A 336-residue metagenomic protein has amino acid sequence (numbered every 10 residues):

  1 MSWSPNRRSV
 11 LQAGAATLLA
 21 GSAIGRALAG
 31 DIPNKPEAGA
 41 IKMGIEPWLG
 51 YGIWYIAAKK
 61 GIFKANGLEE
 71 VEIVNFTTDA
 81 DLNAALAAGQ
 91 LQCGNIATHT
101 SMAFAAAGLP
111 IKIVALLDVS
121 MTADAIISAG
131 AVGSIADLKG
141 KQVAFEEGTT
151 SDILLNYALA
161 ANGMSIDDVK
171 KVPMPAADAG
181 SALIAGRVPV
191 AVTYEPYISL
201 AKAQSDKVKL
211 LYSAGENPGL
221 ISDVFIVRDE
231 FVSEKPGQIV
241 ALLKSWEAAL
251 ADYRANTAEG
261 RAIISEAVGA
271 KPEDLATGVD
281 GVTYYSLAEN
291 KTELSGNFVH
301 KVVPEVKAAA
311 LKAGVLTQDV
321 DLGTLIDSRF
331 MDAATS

Functional and structural regions predicted by a protein language model:
M1-L18: N-terminal secretory signal peptides and thylakoid transit peptides that target proteins across membranes
G25-A29: Boundary at the C-terminal end of the N-terminal hydrophobic targeting segment
G30-S165, K170-P175, P189-E195, L210-L211 (+1 more regions): Short, glycine-/small- and polar/acidic-enriched structural segments that line small-molecule recognition paths
G61, A84, A88, M102 (+10 more regions): Solvent-exposed, polar/charged alpha-helical surfaces in well-ordered, non-transmembrane soluble domains, broadly
G67, Q90, N95, A105 (+7 more regions): Sec/Tat-exported extracytoplasmic proteins
H99-T100, V172, A177-V268: Pocket-lining segment of extracytoplasmic ligand-binding domains
S233-V315: Secondary-structure end/capping motifs
P304-S336: Conserved C-terminal helix/tail region of periplasmic/extracytoplasmic solute-binding proteins
